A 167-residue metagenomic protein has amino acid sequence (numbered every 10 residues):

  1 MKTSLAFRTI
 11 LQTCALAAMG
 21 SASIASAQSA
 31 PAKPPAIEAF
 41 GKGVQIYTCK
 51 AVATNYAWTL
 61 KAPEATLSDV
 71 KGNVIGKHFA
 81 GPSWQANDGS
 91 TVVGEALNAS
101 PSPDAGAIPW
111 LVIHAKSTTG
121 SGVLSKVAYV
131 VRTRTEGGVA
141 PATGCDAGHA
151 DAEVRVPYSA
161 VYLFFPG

Functional and structural regions predicted by a protein language model:
K2-T13: Bacterial N-terminal signal peptides that target proteins for export
Q12-S21: Bacterial N-terminal signal peptides
G20, Y47-C49: Long hydrophobic alpha-helices with heptad-repeat/coiled-coil character
S23-A27: Sec/Tat signal peptide C-region and signal peptidase I cleavage site
Q28-I46, A53-G167: Primary mode marks residue(s) on the alpha4-beta5-alpha5 output face of response regulator receiver
